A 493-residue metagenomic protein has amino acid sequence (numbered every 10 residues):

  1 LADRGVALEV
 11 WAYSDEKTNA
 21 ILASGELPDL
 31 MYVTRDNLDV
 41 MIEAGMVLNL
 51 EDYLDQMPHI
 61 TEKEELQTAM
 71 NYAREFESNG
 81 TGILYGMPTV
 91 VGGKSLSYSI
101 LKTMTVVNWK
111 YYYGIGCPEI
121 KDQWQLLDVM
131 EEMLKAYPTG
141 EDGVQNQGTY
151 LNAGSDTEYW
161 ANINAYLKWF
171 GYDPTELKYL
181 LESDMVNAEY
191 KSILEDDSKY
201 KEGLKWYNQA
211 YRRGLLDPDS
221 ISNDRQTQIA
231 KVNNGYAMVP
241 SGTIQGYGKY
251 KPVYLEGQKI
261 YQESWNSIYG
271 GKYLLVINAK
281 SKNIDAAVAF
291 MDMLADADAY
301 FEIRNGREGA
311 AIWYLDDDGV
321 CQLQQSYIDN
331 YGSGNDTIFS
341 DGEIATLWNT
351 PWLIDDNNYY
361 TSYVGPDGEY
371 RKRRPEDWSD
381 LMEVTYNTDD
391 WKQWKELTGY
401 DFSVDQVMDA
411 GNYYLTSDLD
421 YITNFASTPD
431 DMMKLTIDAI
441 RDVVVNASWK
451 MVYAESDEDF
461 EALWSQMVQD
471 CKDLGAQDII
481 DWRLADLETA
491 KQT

Functional and structural regions predicted by a protein language model:
L1-T493: Extracytoplasmic/secretory soluble proteins
